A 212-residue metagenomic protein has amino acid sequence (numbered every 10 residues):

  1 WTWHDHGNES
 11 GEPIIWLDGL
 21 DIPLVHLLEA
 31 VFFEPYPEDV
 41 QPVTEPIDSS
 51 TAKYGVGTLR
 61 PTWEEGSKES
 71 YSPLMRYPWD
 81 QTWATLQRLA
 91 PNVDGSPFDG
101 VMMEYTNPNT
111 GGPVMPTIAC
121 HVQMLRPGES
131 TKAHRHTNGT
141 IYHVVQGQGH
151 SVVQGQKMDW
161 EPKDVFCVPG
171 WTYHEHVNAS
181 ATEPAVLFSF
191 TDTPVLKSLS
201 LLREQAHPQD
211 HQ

Functional and structural regions predicted by a protein language model:
T2, G7, R135-P162, V177 (+1 more regions): A short beta-strand-loop-beta hairpin characteristic of the jelly-roll/cupin
W3-S10, W16, T131-H134, S151-V152 (+3 more regions): Short beta-strand His + acidic residue motifs that chelate non-heme Fe in jelly-roll/DSBH and cupin folds
D5, E9-E34, E38, Y142 (+2 more regions): A short hydrophobic beta-strand segment most commonly corresponding to one strand of the jelly-roll/cupin
P35-Y36, Q41-T117, H121, R203 (+1 more regions): A short, N-terminal "cap"/entry segment at the start of jelly-roll beta-barrel domains of the cupin/DSBH fold
T117, V122-P127, R135-S151, F190-T193: Short, conserved beta-strand element in jelly-roll/cupin
V122, K157-D159, Y173: Well-ordered beta-strand positions in beta-sheet-rich domains
R126, E161-P162, P169: Residue-level recognition of short, solvent-exposed, well-ordered loop/turn junctions that link secondary-structure
S130, H143-G149, V165, W171 (+2 more regions): Hydrophobic alpha-helix feature that most strongly marks membrane-spanning transmembrane helices and their immediate
